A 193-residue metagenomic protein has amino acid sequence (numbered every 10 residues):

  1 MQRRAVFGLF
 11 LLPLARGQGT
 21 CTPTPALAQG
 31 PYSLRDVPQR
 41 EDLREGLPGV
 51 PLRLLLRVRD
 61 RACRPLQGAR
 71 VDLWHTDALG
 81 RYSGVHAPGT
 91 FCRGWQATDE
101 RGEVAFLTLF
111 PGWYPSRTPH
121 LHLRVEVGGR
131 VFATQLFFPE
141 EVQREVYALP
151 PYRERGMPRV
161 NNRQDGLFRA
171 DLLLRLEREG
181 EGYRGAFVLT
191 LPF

Functional and structural regions predicted by a protein language model:
M1-P13: N-terminal secretory signal peptides and thylakoid transit peptides that target proteins across membranes
G19-R169, G182, A186-F193: Beta-strand-dominated extracellular/periplasmic modules and repeats in secreted or surface-exposed proteins
L176-R178: Short, exposed beta-strand-loop hairpins at the edges of beta-sheets in extracellular/periplasmic proteins
